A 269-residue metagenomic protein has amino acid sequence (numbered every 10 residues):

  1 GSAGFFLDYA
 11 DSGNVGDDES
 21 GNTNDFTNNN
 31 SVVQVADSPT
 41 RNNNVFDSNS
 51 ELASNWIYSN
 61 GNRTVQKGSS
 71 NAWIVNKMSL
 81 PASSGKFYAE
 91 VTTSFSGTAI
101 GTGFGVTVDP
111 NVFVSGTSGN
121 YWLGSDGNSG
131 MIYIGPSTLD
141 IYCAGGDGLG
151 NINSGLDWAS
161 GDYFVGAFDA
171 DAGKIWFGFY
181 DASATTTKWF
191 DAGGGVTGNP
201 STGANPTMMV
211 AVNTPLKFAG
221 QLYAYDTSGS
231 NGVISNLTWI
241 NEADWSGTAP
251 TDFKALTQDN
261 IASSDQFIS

Functional and structural regions predicted by a protein language model:
G1-S269: PRY/SPRY (B30.2) beta-sandwich protein-interaction domains and their adjacent Ser/Pro/Gly-rich low-complexity linkers
